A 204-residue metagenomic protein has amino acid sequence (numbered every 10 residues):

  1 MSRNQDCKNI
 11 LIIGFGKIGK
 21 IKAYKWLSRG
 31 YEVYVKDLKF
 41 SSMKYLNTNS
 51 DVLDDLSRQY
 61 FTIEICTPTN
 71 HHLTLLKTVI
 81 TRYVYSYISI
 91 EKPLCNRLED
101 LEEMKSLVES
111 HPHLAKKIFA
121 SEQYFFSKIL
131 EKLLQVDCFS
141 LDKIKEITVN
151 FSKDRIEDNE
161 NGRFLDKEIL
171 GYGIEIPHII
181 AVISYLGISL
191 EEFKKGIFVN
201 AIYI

Functional and structural regions predicted by a protein language model:
M1-L46: N-terminal Rossmann-like dinucleotide-binding module
G16, L73, S127-K128, I174-S184: A structural signal for well-ordered alpha-helical segments within the folded catalytic domains of diverse enzymes
K22, K44-L107: Beta-loop-alpha module in the N-terminal Rossmann-like domain of NAD(P)-dependent dehydrogenases, especially those
V35, S89-E91, I118-A120: Hydrophobic residues in well-ordered beta-strands that form the structural core
I65, C95-N159: A contiguous active-site-proximal alpha/beta segment in oxidoreductase catalytic domains
N159-I204: Rossmann-like dinucleotide-binding domain that binds NAD(P)(H)
